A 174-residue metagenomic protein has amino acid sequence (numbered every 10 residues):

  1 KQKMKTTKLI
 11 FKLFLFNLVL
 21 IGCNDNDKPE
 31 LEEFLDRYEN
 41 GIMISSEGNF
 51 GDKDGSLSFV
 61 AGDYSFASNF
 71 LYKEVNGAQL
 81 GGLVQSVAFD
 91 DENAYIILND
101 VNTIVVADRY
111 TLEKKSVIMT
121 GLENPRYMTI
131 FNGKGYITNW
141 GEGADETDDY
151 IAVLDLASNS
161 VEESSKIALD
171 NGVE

Functional and structural regions predicted by a protein language model:
T6, N17-I42: Bacterial Sec-dependent N-terminal signal peptides
E30-E32, G81-S86, E123-N132, N171-E174: Repeated scaffold domains used in trafficking and secretory/extracellular systems, primarily beta-propellers
E39-N40, D91-N93, N132-G133: Short coil/turn segments that connect the beta-strands within blades of beta-propeller domains
I44, I96, I137-T138: Residue position within the beta-strands of beta-propeller blades
G48-D52, V101-T103, G141-E146: Short glycine/acidic-enriched loop and turn motifs that connect beta-strands
S56-S58, T103-V106, D149-A152: A short loop-to-beta-strand structural motif that recurs across blades of beta-propeller domains
G62-Y64, D108-L112, D155-S160: Short loop/turn segments that connect beta-strands within beta-propeller blades
L71-L80, V117-G121, S165-N171: Surface loop/turn motifs at the tips and blade-to-blade linkers of beta-strand repeat domains
